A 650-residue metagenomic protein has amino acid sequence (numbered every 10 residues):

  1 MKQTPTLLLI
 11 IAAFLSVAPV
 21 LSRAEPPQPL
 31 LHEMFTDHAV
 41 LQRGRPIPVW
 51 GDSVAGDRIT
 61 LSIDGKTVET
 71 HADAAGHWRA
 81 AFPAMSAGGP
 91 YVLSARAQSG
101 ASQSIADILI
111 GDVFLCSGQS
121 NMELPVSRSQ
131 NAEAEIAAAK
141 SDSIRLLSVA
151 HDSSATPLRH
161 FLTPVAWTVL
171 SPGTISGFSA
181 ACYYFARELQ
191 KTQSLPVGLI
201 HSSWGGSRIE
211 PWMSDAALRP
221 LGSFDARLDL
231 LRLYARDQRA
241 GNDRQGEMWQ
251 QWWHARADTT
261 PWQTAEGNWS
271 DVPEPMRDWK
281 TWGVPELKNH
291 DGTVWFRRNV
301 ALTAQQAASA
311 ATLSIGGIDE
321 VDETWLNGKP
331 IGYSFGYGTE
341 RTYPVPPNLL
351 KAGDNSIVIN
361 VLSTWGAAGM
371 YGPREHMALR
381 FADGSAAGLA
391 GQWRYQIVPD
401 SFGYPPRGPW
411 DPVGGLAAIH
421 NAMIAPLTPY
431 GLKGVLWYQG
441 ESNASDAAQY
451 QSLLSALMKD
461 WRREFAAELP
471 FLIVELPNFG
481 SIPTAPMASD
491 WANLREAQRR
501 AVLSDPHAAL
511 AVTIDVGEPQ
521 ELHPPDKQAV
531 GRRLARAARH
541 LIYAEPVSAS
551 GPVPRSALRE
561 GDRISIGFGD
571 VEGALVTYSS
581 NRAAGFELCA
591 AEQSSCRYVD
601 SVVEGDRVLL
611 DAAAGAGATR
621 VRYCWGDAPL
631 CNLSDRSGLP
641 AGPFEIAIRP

Functional and structural regions predicted by a protein language model:
Q28, H32-L109, A367: Ser/Thr-rich low-complexity repeats and stalk/linker segments
E33, Q42-R45, L287-D291, A301 (+4 more regions): Surface beta-strand/loop "capping" patches
W50, W269, V300-G328, I357-I359: Aromatic-lined ligand-binding clefts that engage carbohydrates, nucleic acids, or primary amines
G65-G88, G317, T324-M377: Beta-strand-rich ligand-recognition modules
T67, S565, D570-P650: C-terminal beta-sandwich/jelly-roll accessory domains of carbohydrate-active enzymes
G89-Q98, V358-I359, T619-W625: Short, aromatic- and glycine-rich surface loops/edge beta-strands on solvent-exposed regions
Q98-S104, L362-G369, W625-S634: Short acidic/polar inter-strand loop motif in beta-rich domains
Q103-V169, I200-P285, D354-L432: An acidic-aromatic loop/edge-strand motif
